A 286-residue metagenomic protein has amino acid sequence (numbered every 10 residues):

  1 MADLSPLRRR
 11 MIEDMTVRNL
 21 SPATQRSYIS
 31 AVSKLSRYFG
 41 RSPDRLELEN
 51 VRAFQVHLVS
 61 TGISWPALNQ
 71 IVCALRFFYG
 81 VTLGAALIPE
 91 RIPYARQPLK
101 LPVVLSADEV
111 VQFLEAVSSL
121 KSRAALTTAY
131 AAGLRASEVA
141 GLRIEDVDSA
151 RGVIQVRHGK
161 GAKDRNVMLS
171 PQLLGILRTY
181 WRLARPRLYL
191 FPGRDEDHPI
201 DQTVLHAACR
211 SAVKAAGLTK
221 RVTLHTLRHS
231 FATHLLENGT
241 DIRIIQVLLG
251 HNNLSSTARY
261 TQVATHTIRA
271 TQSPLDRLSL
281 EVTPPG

Functional and structural regions predicted by a protein language model:
M1-G286: Conserved catalytic core of the tyrosine transesterase superfamily
